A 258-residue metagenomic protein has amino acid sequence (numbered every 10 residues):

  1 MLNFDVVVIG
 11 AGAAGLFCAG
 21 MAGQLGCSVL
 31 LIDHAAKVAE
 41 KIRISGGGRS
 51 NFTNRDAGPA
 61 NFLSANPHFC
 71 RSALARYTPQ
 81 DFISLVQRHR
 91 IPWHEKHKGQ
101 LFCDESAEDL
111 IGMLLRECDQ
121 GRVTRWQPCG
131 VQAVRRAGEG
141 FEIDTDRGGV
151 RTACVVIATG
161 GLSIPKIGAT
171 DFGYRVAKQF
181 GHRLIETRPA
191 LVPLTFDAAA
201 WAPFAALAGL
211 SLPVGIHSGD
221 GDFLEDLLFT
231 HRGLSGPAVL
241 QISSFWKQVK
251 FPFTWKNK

Functional and structural regions predicted by a protein language model:
L2-F4, T145-C154, F223-L224: Core beta-strand elements of the Rossmann-like FAD/NAD(P) dinucleotide-binding domain in flavoenzyme oxidoreductases
F4-L31: N-terminal Rossmann-like FAD-binding beta1-loop-alpha1 element of flavoenzymes
V7-I9, V131, V150-K166, A177-K178 (+1 more regions): Short hydrophobic core segments
A36-V38, R43-I44, T53-P59, P92 (+2 more regions): An anion/pyrophosphate-binding glycine-rich loop and adjacent beta-alpha core in soluble alpha-beta enzymes
G47-E95: Glycine-rich active-site loop/strand segments that organize a redox cofactor
C70-T78, H97-R116, W126, I164-A169 (+1 more regions): Short beta-strand to alpha-helix junction loop
Q127-G140: A conserved short coil-to-beta-strand element within the FAD-binding core of flavoproteins
C154-A200: Glycine-rich loop(s) and the adjacent beta-strand/alpha-helix scaffold that form part
